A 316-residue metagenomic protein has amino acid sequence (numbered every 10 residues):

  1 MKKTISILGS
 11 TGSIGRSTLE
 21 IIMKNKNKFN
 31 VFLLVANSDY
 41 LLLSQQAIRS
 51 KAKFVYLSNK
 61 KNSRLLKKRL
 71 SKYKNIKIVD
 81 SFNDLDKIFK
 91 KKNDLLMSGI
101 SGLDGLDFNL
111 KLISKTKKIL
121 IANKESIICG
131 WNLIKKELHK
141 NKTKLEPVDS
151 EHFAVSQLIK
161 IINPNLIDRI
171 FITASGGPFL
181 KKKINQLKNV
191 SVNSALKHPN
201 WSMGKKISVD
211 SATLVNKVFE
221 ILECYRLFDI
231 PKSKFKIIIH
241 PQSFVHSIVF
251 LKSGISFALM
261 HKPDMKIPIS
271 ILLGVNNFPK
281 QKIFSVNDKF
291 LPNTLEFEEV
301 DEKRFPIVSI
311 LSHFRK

Functional and structural regions predicted by a protein language model:
M1-K316: Catalytic, metal-anchored helix/loop core of enzyme active sites in primary metabolism
